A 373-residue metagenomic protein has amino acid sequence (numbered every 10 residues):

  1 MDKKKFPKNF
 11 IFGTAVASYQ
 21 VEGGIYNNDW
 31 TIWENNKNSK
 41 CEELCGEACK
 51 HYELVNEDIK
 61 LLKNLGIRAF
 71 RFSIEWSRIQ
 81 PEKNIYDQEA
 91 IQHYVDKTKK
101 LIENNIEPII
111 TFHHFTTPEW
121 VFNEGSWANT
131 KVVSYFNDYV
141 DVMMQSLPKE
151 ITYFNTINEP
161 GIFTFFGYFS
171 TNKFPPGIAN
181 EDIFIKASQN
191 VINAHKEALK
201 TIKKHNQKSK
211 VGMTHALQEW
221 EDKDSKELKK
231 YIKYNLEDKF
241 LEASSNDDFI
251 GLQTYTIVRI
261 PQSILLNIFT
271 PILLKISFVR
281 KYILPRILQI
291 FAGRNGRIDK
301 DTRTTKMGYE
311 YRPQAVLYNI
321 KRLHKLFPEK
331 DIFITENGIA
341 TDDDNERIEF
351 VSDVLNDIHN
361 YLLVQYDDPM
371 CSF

Functional and structural regions predicted by a protein language model:
M1-R68, S73, S77-F373: Non-catalytic scaffold segments within catalytic domains of secreted glycoside hydrolases
